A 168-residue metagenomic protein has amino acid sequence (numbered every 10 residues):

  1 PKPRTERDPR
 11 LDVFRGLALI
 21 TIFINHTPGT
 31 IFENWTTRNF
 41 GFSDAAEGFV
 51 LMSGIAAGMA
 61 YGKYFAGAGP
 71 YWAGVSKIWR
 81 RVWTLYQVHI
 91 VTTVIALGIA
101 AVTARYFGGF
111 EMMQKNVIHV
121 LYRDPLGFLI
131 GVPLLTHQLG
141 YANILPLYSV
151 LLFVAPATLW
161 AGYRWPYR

Functional and structural regions predicted by a protein language model:
P1-R7: Short, Lys/Arg-rich, polar N-terminal cytosolic tail immediately upstream of the first transmembrane signal-anchor
L11-T21, A46, L85, H89: Hydrophobic alpha-helical transmembrane segments of polytopic
F14, W72-A73, I78, P166-R168: Membrane-interfacial loop-to-transmembrane alpha-helix junctions, especially the N-terminal start
R15, G54, Y148: Divalent metal-coordination and catalytic microenvironments
I20-T30, G98-T103: Alpha-helical transmembrane segments of multi-pass membrane proteins
E33-V120, F128-G140, A155: Membrane helical hairpin/interfacial module
L139-A142, V150, L159: Intrinsically disordered, low-complexity linker/loop segments enriched in Gly/Pro and charged/polar residues
F153-R168: Solvent-exposed interhelical
